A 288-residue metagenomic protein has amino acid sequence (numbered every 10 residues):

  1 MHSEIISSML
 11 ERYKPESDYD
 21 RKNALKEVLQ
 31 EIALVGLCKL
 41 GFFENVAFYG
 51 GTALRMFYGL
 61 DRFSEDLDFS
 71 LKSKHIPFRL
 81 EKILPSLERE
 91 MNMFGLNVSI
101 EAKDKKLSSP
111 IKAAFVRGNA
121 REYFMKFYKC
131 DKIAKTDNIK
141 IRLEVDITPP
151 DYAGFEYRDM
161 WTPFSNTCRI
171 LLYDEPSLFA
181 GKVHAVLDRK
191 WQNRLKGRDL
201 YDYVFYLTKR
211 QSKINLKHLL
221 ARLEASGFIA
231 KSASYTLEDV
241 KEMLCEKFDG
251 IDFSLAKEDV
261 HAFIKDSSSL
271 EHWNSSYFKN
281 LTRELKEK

Functional and structural regions predicted by a protein language model:
M1-E31, C38-V46, F57, K72-K288: Structured mid-to-C-terminal alpha-helical surface segments
Y49-T52: Glycine-rich beta-strand-to-loop/alpha-helix junction loops that act as flexible
R55-S64: Short glycine-biased active-site loop of nucleotidyltransferases that positions the nucleotide triphosphate and helps
F69: Structural signature of FAD isoalloxazine-binding scaffolds in flavoprotein oxidoreductases
